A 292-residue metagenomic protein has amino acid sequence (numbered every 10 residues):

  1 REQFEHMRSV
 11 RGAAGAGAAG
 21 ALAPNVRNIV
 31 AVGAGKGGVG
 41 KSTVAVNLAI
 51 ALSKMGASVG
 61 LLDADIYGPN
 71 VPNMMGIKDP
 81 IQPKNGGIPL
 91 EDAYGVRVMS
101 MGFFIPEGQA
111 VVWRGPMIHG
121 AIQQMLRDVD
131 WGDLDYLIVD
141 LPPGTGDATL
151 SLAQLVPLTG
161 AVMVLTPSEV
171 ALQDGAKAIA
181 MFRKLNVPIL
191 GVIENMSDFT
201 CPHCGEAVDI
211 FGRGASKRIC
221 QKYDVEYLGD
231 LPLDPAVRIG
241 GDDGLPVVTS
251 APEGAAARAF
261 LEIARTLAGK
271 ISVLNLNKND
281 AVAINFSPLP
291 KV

Functional and structural regions predicted by a protein language model:
R1-G33, L261-A264, I271-K278, F286-L289: Extreme N-terminal, non-catalytic leader segments that precede Walker-type/kinase nucleotide-binding cores
V10-R11, G76-I81, I179-F182, E206-F211 (+1 more regions): Short, hinge-like loop/turn segments at secondary-structure boundaries
N28-D65, I179: Walker A/P-loop phosphate-binding motif and the immediately C-terminal alpha-helix
G38-N47, P69-P72, L141-T149, A171-D174: Short glycine/serine/threonine-rich phosphate/pyrophosphate-binding segments that cradle anionic phosphate groups
L52-G115, H119-R127, K217: Phosphate-binding loop that captures ATP/GTP phosphates
M99, I122, L141, Q154 (+1 more regions): Glycine-rich phosphate-binding loops of nucleotide-dependent enzymes
D128-W131, D135-Y136, P142-D243: Conserved catalytic-core segment of NTP-binding enzymes
D243-R258: C-terminal boundary of histidine-terminating zinc-finger modules
